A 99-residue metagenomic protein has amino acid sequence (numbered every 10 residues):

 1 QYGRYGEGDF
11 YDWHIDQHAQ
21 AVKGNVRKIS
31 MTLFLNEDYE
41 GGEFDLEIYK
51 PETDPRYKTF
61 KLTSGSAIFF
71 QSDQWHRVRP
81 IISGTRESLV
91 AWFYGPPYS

Functional and structural regions predicted by a protein language model:
Q1-S99: Catalytic core of non-heme Fe(II) oxygenases with the double-stranded beta-helix
